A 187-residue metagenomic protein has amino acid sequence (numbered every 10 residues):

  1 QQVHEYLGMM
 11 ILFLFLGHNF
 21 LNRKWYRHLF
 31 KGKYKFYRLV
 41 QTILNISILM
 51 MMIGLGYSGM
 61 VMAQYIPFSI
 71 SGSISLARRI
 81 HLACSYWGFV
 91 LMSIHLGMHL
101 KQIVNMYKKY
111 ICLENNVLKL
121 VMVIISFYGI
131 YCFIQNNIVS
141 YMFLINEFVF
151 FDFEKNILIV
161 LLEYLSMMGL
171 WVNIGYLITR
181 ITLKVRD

Functional and structural regions predicted by a protein language model:
Q1-D187: Membrane-embedded alpha-helical bundles that constitute the cytochrome b-like, heme-associated redox core of multi-pass
